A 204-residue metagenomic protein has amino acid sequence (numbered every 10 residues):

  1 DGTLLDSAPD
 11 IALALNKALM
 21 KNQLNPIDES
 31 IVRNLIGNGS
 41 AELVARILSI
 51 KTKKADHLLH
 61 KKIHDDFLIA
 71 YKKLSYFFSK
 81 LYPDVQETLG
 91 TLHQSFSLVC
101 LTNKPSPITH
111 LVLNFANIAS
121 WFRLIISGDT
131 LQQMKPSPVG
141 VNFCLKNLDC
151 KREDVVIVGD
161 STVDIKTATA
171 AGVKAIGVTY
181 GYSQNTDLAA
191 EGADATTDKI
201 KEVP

Functional and structural regions predicted by a protein language model:
D1-N34: Active-site neighborhood of HAD-like aspartate-dependent phosphohydrolases
L13-K17, L43-R46, K62, D66 (+5 more regions): Alpha-helical elements of Rossmann-like donor-binding domains used by nucleotide-donor carbohydrate transfer enzymes
M20, S106, H110-P204: Asp-based, Mg2+/Mn2+-dependent phosphohydrolase catalytic module
M20-P26, K51-L58, S95, N117-W121 (+1 more regions): Short helix-capping segments at alpha-helix termini
N25, S97-L98, K174, D194: Residue-level detector of anion-binding/catalytic polar loops
N38-K73, T91: A metal-dependent, Asp-based hydrolase signature
I69, K73-C100, S106, H110 (+1 more regions): Short, acidic loop-to-helix structural element flanking the phosphoryl-transfer center in phosphate-processing enzymes
